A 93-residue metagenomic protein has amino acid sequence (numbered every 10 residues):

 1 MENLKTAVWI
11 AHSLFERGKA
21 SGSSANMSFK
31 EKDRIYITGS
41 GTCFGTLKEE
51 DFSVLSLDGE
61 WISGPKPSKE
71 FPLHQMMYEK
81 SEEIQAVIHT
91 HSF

Functional and structural regions predicted by a protein language model:
M1-K80, I84: An anion-binding catalytic pocket shared by soluble metabolic enzymes
H89-F93: Histidine-centered divalent metal-coordination motifs
